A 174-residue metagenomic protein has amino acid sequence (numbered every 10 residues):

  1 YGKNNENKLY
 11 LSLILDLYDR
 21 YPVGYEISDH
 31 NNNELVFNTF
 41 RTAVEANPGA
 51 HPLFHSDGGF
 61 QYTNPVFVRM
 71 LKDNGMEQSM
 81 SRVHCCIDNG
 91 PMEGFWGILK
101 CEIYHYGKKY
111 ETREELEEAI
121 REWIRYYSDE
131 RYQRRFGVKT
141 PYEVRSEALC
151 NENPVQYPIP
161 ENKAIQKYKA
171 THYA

Functional and structural regions predicted by a protein language model:
Y1-L11, L17-E122, Y126: RNase H-like DDE/DDD metal-dependent nuclease/strand-transfer catalytic core used by mobile genetic elements
K72-M76, I98-A174: C-terminal domain-tail junction helix/linker
